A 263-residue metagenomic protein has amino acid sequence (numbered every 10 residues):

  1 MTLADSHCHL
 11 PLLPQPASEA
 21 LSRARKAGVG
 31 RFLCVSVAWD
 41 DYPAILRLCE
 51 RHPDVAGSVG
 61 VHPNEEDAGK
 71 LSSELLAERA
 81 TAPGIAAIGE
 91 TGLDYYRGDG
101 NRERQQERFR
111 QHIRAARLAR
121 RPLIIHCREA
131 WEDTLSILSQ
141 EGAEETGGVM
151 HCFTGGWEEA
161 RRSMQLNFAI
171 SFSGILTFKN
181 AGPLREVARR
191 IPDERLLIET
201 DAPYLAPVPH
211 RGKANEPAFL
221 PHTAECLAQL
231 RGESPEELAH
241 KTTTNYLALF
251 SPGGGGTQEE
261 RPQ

Functional and structural regions predicted by a protein language model:
M1-Q263: Mid-domain alpha/beta scaffold segments of enzyme catalytic cores
